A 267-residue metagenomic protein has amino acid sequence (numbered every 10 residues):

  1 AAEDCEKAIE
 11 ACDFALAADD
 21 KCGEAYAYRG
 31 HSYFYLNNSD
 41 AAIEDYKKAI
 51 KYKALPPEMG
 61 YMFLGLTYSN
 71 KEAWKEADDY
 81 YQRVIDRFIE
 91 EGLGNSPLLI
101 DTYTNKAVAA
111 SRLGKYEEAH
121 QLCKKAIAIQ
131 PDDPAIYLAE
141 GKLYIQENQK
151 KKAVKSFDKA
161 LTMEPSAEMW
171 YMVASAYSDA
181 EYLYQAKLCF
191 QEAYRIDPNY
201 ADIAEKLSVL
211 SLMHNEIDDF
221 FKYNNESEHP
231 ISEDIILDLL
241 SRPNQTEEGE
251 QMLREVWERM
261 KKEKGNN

Functional and structural regions predicted by a protein language model:
A1, Y35, N70, R112 (+4 more regions): Register position in tetratricopeptide repeats
E24, E58-M59, G94-P97, D101 (+4 more regions): Start-of-helix register in tetratricopeptide repeats
I50-P57, D86-L99: Flexible helix-coil transition and linker loops at the boundaries of alpha-helical arrays
